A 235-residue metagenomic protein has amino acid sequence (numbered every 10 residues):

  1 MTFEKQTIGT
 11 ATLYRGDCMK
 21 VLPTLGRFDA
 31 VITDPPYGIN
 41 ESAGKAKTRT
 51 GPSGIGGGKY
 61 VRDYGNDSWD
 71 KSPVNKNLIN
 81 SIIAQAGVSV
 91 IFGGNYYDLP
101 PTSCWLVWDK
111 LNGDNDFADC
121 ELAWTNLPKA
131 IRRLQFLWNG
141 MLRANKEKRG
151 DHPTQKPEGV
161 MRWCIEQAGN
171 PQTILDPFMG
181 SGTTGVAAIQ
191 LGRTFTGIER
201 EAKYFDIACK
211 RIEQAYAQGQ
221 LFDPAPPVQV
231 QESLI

Functional and structural regions predicted by a protein language model:
M1-T2, C120: Residue-level marker for the onset of beta-strands and adjacent loop->beta junctions in well-ordered domains
T2-I8: Short acidic-hydrophobic surface loop/beta-edge motif
G9-A11, D119-C120: Change "...and in nucleic-acid phosphodiester-cleaving endonucleases..." to "...and in nucleic-acid processing enzymes
T10-G16, Q220-D223: Conserved SAM-binding strand-loop segment of SAM-dependent methyltransferases
M19-L22: Short loop/turn elements that flank and shape the SAM/SAH-binding pocket of Class I
T24-T33, Y37-D67, V74-I235: Class I S-adenosyl-L-methionine
